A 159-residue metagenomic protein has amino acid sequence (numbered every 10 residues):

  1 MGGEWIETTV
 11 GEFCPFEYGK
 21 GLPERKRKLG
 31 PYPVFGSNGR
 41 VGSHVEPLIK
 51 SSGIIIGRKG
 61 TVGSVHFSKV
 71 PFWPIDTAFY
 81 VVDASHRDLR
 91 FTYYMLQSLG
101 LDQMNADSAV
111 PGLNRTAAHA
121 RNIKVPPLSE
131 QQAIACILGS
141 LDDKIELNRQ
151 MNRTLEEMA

Functional and structural regions predicted by a protein language model:
M1-G36, K124-A159: Non-catalytic DNA-recognition/assembly elements of restriction-modification systems
G36-L101, A106-A109, N114-A118: A short beta-sheet element
